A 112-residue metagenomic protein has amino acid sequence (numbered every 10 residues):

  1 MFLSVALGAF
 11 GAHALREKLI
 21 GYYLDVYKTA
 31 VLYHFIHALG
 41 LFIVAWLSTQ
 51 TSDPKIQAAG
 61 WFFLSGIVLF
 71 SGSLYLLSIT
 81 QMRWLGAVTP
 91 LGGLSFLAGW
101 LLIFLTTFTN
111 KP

Functional and structural regions predicted by a protein language model:
M1-P112: Polytopic transmembrane helical bundles with strong interfacial aromatic enrichment
